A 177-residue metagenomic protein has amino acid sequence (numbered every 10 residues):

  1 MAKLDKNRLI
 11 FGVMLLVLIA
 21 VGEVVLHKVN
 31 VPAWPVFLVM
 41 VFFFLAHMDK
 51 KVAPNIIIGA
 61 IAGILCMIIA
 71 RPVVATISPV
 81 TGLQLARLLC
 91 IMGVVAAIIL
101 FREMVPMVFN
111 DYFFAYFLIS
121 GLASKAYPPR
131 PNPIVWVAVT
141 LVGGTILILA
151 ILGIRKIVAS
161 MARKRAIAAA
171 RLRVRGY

Functional and structural regions predicted by a protein language model:
M1-K51, R130-A138, G144-A162, A166-Y177: Alpha-helical transmembrane segments and their membrane-interface boundaries that form or gate the permeation pathway
K3, R8, G12, S78-L89 (+5 more regions): Interhelical loops and loop-helix junctions of multi-pass membrane transporters/channels
L15-H27, A60, I64-P72, R87-E103 (+1 more regions): Transmembrane alpha-helical segments of multi-pass membrane transport proteins and ion-pumping complexes
A20, N30-H47, A96-P129: Pore- and pathway-forming membrane helices of multi-pass small-molecule/ion transporters and channels
V29-N30, V74-G82, V105, F109 (+2 more regions): Membrane-interfacial segments
P35-V74: Alpha-helical membrane segments and adjacent membrane-interface helices in multi-pass membrane proteins
P54-A62, Q84-R87, P106-Y116: Cytoplasmic-side transmembrane-helix entry/capping segments in multi-pass membrane proteins
I68-P79, L122-V137: Hydrophobic alpha-helical transmembrane segments in multi-pass integral membrane proteins
